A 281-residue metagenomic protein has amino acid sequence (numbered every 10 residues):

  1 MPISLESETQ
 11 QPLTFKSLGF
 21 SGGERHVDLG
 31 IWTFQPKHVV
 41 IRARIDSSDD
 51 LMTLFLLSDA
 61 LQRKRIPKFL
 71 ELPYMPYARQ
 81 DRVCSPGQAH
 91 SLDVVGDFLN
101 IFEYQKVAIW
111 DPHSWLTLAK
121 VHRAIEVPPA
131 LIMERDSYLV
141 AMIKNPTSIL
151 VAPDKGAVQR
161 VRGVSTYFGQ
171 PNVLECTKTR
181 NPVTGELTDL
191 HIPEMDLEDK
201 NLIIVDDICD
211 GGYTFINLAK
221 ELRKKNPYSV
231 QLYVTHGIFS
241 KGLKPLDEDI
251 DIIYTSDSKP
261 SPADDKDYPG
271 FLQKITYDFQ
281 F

Functional and structural regions predicted by a protein language model:
M1-F281: PRPP-associated nucleotide enzymes
